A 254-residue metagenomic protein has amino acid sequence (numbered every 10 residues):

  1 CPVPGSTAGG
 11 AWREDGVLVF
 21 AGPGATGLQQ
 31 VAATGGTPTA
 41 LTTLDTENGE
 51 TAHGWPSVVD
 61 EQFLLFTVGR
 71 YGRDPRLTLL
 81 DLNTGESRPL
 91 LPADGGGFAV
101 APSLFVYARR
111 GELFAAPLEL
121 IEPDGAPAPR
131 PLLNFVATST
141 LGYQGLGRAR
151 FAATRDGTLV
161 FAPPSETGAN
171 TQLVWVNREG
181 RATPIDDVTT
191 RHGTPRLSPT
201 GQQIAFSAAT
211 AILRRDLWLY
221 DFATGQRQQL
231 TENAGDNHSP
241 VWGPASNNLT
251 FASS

Functional and structural regions predicted by a protein language model:
C1-A21, L28, T46-T67, E86-A108 (+4 more regions): Conserved beta-propeller blade repeats
A11, Q30, L79-L80, L120 (+5 more regions): Hydrophobic beta-strand positions
A25-Q30, G72-T78, R110-P117, T167-V174 (+1 more regions): Structural motif
A32-T37, D81-G85, E119-I121, N177-G180 (+1 more regions): Short loop/turn segments that connect beta-strands within beta-propeller blades
G36-L41, G85-R88, P127-R130, G180-P184 (+1 more regions): Predominantly a core beta-strand signature of beta-propeller blades across repeat-based propeller domains
G111-A116, L120-T140: Beta-sheet-dominated scaffold domains
E122-G125, G157, F161-R178: Blade/loop signatures of beta-propeller domains
